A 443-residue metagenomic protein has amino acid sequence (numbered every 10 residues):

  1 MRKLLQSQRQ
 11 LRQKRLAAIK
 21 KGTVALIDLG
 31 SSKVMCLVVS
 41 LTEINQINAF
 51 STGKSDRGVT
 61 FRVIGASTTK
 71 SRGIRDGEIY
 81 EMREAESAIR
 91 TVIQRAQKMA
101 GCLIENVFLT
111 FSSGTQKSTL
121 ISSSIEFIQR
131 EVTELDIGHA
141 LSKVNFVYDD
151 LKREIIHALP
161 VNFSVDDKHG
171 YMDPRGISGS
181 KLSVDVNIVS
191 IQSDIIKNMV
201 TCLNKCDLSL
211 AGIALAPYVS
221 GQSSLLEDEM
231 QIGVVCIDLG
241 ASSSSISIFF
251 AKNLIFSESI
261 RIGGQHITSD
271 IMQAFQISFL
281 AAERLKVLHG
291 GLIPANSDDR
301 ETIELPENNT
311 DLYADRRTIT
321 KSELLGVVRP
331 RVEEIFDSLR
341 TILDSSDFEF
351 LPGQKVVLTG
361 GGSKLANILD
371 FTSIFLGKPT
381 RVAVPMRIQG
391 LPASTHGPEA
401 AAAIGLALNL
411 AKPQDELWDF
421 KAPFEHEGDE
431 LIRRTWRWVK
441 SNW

Functional and structural regions predicted by a protein language model:
M1-K33, L37-V235, N253-I255, G264 (+5 more regions): Nucleotide/phosphate-binding catalytic cleft detector across ATP-hydrolyzing and phosphate-transferring enzymes
V34, G221-Q222, A241-S247, L365-A366: Short glycine/serine/threonine-rich phosphate/pyrophosphate-binding segments that cradle anionic phosphate groups
I47, F256-E258, T268, F336-S338 (+5 more regions): Extended hydrophobic-aromatic, low-complexity segments
R62, L239-S243, S247, S373-R387: Acidic-glycine-rich active-site phosphate/pyrophosphate-binding loop
S112, I191, G291-P294, L351-F375: Glycine-rich phosphate-binding loops at beta-strand->alpha-helix junctions
E134, G138, F375-A403: Conserved phosphate-binding/catalytic loops in two-lobed NTP-binding clefts
I232-A274: Glycine-rich phosphate-binding loop of actin/hexokinase-like ATP-binding domains
S269, S322, G326, P330-D337 (+6 more regions): Feature representing long, continuous alpha-helical segments
